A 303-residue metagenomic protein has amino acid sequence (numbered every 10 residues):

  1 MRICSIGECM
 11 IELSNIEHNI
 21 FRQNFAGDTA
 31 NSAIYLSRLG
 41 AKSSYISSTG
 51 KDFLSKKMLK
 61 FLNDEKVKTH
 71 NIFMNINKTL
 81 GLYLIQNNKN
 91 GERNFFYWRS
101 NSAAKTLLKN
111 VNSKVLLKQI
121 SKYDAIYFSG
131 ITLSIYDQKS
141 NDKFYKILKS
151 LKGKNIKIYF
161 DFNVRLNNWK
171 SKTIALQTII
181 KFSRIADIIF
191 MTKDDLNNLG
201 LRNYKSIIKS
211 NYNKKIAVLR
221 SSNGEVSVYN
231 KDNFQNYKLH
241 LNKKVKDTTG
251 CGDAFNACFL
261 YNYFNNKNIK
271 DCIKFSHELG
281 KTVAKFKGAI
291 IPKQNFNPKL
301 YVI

Functional and structural regions predicted by a protein language model:
M1-C4, K89-F234: Ribokinase/PfkB-type carbohydrate-kinase core domain
M1-K68: Glycine-rich phosphate/adenosyl-contacting loop at the front of the ribokinase-like
I11, N15, K51, V164 (+3 more regions): Short, glycine/acidic-enriched loop or turn micro-motifs at the edges of active sites
L13, L39, E65, S150-K154 (+5 more regions): Change "in soluble alpha/beta enzymes" to "in soluble alpha/beta proteins
A26, S47-S48, M74, F190 (+1 more regions): Active-site-adjacent beta-strand anchor residues
L36, T192, G252: Short, conserved phosphate/pyrophosphate- and ester-handling motifs at nucleotide-, phospho-/glycolipid
K42-I131, P298-I303: Conserved N-terminal subdomain of the carbohydrate kinase-like
Y204-I303: Conserved phosphate-binding/catalytic region of the ribokinase-like
